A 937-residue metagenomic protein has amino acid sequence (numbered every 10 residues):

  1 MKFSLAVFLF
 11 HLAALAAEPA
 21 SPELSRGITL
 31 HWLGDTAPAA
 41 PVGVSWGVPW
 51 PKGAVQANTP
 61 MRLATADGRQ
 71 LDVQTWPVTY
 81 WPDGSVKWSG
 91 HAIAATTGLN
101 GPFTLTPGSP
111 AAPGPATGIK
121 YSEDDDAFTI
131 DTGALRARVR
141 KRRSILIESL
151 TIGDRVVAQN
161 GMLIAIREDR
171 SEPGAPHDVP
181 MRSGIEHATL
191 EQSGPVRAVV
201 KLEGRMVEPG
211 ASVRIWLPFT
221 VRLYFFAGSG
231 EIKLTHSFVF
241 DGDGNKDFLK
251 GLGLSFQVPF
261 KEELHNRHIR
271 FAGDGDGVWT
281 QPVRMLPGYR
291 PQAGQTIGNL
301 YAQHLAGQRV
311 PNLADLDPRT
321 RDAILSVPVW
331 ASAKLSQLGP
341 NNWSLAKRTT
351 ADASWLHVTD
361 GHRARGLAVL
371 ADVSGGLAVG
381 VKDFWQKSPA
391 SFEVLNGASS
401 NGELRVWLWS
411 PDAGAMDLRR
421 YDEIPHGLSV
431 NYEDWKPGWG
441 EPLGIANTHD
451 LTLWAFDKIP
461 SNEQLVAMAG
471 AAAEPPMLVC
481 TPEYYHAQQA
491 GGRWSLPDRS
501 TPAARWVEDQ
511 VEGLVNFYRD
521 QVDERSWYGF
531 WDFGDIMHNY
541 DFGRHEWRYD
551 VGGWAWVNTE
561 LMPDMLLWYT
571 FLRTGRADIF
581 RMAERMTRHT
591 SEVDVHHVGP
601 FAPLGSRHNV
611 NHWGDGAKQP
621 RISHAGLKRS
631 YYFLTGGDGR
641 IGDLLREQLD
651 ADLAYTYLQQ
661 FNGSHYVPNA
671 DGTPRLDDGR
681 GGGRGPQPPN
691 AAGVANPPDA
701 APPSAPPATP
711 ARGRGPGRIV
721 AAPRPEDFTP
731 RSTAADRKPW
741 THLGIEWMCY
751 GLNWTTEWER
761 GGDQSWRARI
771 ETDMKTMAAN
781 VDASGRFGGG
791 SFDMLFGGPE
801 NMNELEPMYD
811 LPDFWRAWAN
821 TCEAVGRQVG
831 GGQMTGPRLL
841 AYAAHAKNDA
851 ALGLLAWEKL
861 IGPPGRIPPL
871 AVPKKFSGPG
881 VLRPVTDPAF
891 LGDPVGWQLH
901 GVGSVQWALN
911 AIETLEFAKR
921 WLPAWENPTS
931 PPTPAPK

Functional and structural regions predicted by a protein language model:
K2-A14: Bacterial N-terminal signal peptides
L33-A57, L249-V258: Surface-exposed beta-strand/loop patches in extracellular or lumenal glycoproteins
P51-R69, F256-F271: Solvent-exposed beta-hairpin/edge-strand motifs
N58, A64-S89, L418-V430: Solvent-exposed beta-strand/loop surfaces of large extracellular or lumenal domains
D126-A487, F533-N539, A555-N558, V593 (+2 more regions): Beta-strand/loop-rich accessory regions of lumenal/periplasmic or secreted enzymes, predominantly carbohydrate-active
V196-K201, V207, P218-T220, N516-L561 (+7 more regions): Catalytic cores of eukaryotic secretory-pathway lumenal/extracellular enzymes that build and remodel glycoconjugates
T350-V369, V373-G375, L395, G402 (+4 more regions): Substrate-binding groove/exosite segments of carbohydrate-active enzymes
S461-A471, P475, P482, C749-L752 (+2 more regions): Terminal, non-catalytic domain-edge segments
